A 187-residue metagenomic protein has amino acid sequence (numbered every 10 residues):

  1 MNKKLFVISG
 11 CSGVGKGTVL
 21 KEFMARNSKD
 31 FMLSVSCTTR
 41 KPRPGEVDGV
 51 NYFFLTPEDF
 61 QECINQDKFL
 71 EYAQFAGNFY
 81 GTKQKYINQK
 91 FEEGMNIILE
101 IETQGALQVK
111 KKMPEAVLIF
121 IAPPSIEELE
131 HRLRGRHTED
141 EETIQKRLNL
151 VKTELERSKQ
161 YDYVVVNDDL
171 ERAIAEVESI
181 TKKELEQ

Functional and structural regions predicted by a protein language model:
I8: Hydrophobic anchor at the beta1->P-loop junction of P-loop NTPases
C11-S12: The conserved Walker
G17: Walker A/P-loop
L20-K21: Post-Walker A alpha-helix
A25-L33: Post-Walker A helix-loop "phosphate-sensing" segment adjacent to the P-loop in P-loop NTPases
S36-I97, Q104: ATP-dependent small-molecule kinase phosphotransfer cores that center on conserved nucleotide phosphate-binding segments
I97-E102, K111-G135: Conserved phosphate-donor/acceptor-positioning beta-strand/loop module used by diverse small-molecule
E115, H131, G135-E139, T153-Q187: NTP-dependent small-molecule kinase module
